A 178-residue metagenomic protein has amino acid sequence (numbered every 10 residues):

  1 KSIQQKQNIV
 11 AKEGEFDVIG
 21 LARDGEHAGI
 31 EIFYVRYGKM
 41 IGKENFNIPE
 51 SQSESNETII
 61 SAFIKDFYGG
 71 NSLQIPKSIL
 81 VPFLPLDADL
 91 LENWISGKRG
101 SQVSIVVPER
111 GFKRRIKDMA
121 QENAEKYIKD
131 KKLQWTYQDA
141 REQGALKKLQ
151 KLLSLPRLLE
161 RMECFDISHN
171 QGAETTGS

Functional and structural regions predicted by a protein language model:
S2-S178: Conserved catalytic/ligand-binding micro-motifs in nucleotide and anionic cofactor chemistry
